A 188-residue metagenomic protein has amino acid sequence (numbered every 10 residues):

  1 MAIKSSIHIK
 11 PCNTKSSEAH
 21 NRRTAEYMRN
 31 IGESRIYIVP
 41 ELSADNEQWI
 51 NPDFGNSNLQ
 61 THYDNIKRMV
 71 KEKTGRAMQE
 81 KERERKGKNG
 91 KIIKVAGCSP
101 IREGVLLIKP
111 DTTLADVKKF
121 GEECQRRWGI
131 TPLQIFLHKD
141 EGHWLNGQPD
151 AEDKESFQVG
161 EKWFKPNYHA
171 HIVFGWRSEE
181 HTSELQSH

Functional and structural regions predicted by a protein language model:
M1-S183: N-terminal nicking endonuclease/strand-transfer module with a His-rich metal-binding environment and a catalytic Tyr
E184-H188: Short "domain-exit" segments at the C-terminal end of structured domains
